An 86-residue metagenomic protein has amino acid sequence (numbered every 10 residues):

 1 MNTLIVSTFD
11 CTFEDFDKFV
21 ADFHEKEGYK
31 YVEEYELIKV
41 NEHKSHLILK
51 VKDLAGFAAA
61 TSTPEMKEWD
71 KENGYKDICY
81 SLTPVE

Functional and structural regions predicted by a protein language model:
M1-W69, K76-E86: Short S/T/G/P-rich N-terminal loop/turn motif that feeds into the first structured element of a domain
